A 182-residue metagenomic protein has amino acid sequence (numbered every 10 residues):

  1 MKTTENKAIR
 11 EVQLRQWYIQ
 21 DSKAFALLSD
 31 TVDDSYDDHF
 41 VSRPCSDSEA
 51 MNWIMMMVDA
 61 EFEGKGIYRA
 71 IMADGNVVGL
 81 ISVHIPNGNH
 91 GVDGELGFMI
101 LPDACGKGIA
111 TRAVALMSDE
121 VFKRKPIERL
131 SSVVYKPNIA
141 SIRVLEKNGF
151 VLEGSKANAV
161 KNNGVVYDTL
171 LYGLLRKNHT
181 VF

Functional and structural regions predicted by a protein language model:
M1-S35, Y68-F182: Acyl-donor (CoA/ACP) binding surface of acyl/acetyltransferases
S35-M56: Conserved GNAT-fold acetyl-CoA-binding loop/helix
M56-A60, E120: A generic secondary-structure signal
D59-G64, F150: Short loop/turn motifs at secondary-structure junctions and domain boundaries
